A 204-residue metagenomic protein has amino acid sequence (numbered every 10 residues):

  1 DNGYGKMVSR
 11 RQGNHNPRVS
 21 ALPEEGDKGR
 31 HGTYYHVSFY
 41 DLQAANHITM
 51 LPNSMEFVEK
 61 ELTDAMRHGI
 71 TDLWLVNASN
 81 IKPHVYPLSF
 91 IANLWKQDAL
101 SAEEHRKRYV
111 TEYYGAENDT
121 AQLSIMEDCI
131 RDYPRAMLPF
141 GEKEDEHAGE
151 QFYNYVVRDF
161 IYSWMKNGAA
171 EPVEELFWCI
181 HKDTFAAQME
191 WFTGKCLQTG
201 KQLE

Functional and structural regions predicted by a protein language model:
D1-A99, R106-K107: Catalytic-core regions of glycoside hydrolase
L22, L42, L51, L62 (+11 more regions): Generic detector of leucine side chains in alpha-helical contexts
N46, M50-F57, S101, N118-A121 (+2 more regions): Catalytic cores of large soluble enzymes that bind and process phosphate-bearing ligands
R106-E204: C-terminal non-catalytic alpha-helical accessory regions
